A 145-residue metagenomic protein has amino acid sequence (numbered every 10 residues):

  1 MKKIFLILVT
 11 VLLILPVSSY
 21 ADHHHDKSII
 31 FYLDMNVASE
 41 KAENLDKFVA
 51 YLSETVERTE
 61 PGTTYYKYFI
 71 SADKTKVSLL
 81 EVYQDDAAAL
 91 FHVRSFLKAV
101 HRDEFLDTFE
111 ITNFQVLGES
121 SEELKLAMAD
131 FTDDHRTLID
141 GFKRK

Functional and structural regions predicted by a protein language model:
M1-I4: Positively charged n-region of N-terminal signal peptides that target proteins for export
L6-I7, A89: General alpha-helical segment detector with a strong preference for membrane-spanning helices and helix-boundary regions
I7-P16: Bacterial N-terminal signal peptides
V17-V77, Q84-R94, D107-K145: Short S/T/G/P-rich N-terminal loop/turn motif that feeds into the first structured element of a domain
V100-F105: Amphipathic alpha-helical coiled-coil segments
